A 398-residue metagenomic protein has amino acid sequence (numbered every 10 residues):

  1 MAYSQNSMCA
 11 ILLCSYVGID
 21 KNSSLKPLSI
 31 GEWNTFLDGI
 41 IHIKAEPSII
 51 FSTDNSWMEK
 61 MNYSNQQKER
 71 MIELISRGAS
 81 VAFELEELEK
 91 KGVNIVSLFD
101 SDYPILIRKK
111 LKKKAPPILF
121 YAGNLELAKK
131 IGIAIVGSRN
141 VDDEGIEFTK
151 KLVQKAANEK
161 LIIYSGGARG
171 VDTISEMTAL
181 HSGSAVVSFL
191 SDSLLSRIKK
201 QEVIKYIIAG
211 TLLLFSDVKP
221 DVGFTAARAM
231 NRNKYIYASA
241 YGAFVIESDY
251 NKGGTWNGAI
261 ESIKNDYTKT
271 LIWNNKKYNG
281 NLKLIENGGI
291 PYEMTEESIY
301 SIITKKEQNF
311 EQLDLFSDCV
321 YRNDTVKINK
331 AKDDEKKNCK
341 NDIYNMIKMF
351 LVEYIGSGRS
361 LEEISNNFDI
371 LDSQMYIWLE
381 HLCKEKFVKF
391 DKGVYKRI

Functional and structural regions predicted by a protein language model:
M1-A2, D38-E46: Charged, amphipathic alpha-helical segments characteristic of ABC-type P-loop ATPases involved in chromosome
M1-S29, T53-D54, I72, E89-K91 (+1 more regions): Glycine-biased, small-residue-rich flexible motifs in mid-sequence functional cores and linkers
S15-V17, I40, K44, M61 (+1 more regions): Generic structural signal for hydrophobic core residues of well-folded globular domains
I40, P47-F51, L119: A short amphipathic alpha-helix within small helical-bundle interaction modules
S48-I50, Y63-S64, I355-G356: Short acidic alpha-helix initiation/capping motifs at coil-to-helix transition points, especially at protein N-termini
I49-I50, E84, K389: Short amphipathic alpha-helical segments at helix boundaries and their inter-helical linkers
N55-V96: Alpha-helical interaction/regulatory segments in DNA maintenance proteins
